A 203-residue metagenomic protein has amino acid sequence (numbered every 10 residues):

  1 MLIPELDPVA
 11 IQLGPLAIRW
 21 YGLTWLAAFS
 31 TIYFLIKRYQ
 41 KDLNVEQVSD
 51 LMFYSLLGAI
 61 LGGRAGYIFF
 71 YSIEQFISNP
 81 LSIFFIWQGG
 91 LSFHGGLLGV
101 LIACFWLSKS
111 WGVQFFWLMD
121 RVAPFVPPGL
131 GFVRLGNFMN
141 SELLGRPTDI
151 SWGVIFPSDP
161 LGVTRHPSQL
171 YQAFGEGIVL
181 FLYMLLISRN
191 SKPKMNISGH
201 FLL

Functional and structural regions predicted by a protein language model:
M1-L203: A feature for loop-to-transmembrane-helix boundaries and adjacent hydrophobic helices in multi-pass integral membrane
